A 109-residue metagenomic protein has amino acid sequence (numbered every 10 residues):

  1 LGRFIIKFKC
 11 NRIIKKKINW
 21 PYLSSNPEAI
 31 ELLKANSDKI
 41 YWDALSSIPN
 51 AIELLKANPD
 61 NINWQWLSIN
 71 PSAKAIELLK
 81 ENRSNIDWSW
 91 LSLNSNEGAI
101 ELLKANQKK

Functional and structural regions predicted by a protein language model:
L1-K109: Alpha-helical scaffold segments
